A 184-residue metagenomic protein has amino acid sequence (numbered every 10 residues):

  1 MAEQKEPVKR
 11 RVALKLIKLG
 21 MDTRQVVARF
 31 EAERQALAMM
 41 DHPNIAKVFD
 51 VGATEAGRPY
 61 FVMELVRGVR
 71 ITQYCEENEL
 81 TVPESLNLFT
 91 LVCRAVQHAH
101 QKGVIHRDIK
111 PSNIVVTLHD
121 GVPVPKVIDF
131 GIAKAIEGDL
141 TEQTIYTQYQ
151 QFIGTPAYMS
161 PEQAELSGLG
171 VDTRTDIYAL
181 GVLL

Functional and structural regions predicted by a protein language model:
M1-L184: Conserved ATP-binding/catalytic core of the eukaryotic-like protein kinase fold, especially serine/threonine kinases
